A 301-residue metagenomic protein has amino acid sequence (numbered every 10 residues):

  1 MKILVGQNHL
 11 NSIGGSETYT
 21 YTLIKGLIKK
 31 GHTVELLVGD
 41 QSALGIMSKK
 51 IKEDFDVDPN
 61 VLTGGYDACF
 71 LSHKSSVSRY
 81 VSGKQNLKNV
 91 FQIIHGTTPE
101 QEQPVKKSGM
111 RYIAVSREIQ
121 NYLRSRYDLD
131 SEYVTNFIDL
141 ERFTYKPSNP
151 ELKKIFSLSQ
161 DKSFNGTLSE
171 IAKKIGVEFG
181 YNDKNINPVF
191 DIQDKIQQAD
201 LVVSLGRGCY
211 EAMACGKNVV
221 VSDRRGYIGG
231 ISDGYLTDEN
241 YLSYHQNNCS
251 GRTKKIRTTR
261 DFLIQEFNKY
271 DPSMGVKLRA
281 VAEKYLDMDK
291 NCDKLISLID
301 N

Functional and structural regions predicted by a protein language model:
L4-V5, P59-S76, F91, L201-L205: Short N-terminal targeting/anchoring amphipathic segment
Q7-Y19, S163-N165: A short, glycine/small-residue-rich beta-strand->loop->alpha-helix junction that serves as a flexible
G15, N248-D300: A charged, aromatic-enriched C-terminal amphipathic alpha-helix characteristic of glycosyltransferases across folds
A68-H73, S82-P99, R111-I113, S222: Active-site proximal beta-strand in glycosyltransferases
Y80, E102, M110-D130: A short, active-site helix/loop in glycosyltransferases that binds the activated sugar's phosphate group
Q101-V105, N121-R126, F137-L152, F190: Acidic anion/phosphate-binding donor-loop and adjacent secondary structure in glycosyltransferase catalytic cores
I113-V115, I119, S131-D139, P147-S169: Conserved donor-binding/catalytic core segment of Leloir-type glycosyltransferases
G208-N268: Catalytic binding pocket for nucleotide-activated donors in carbohydrate/polymer assembly enzymes
